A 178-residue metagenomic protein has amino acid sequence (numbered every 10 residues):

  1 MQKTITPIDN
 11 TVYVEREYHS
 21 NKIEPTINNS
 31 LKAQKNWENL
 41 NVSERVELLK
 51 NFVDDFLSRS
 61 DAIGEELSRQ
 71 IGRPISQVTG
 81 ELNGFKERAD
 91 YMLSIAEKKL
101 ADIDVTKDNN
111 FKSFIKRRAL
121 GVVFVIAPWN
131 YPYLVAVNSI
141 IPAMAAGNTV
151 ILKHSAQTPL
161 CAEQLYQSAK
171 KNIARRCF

Functional and structural regions predicted by a protein language model:
M1-F111: N-terminal Rossmann-like NAD(P)+-binding subdomain of aldehyde/semialdehyde dehydrogenases
D104-F178: Rossmann-like NAD(P) dinucleotide-binding subdomain of oxidoreductase/dehydrogenase enzymes
